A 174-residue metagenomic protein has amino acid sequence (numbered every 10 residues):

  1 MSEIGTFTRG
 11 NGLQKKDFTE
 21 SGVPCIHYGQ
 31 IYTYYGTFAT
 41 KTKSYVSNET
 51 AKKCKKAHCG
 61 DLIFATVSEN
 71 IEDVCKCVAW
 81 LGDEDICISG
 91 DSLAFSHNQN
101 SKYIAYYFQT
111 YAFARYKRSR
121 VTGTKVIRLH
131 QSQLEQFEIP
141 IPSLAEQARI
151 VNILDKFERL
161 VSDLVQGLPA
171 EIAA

Functional and structural regions predicted by a protein language model:
M1, V23, D61-I63, V74 (+2 more regions): Short, structured motif recognition centered on aromatic/hydrophobic residues
M1-N11, G167-A174: Non-catalytic DNA-recognition/assembly elements of restriction-modification systems
S2-E3, G10, E20, I26-Y35 (+3 more regions): The feature marks the first
E3-Q14, G29-D61: Sequence-specific dsDNA recognition surfaces
G12-L13, T50-A51, L81, G123 (+1 more regions): Short, solvent-exposed loop/turn positions at domain surfaces that link secondary-structure elements or cap domain
H27, K52-Y111: A short beta-sheet element
D85-D91, T122-P142: A short glycine-rich beta-alpha junction/loop motif
E138-A174: Amphipathic alpha-helical coiled-coil/heptad-repeat segments
